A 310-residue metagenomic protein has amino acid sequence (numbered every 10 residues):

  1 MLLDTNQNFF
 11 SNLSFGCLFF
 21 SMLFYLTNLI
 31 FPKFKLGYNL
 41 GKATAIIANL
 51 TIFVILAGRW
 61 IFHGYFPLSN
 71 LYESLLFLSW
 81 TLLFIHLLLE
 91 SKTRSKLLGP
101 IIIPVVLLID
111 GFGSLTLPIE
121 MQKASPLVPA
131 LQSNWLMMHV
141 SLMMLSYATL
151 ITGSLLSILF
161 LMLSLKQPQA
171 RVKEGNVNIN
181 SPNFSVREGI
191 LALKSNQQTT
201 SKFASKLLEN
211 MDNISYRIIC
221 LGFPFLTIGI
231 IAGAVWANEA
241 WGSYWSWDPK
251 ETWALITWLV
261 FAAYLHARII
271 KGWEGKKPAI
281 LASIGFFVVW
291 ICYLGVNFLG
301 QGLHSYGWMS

Functional and structural regions predicted by a protein language model:
M1-D4, P129-S133: Juxtamembrane membrane-water interface segments that cap and precede transmembrane helices
N6-A124, L131, V140-P168, G175-S201 (+2 more regions): Hydrophobic cores of alpha-helical transmembrane segments in multi-pass integral membrane proteins
K206: Active-site acidic/histidine proton-transfer and metal-coordination neighborhood in alpha/beta enzyme cores
